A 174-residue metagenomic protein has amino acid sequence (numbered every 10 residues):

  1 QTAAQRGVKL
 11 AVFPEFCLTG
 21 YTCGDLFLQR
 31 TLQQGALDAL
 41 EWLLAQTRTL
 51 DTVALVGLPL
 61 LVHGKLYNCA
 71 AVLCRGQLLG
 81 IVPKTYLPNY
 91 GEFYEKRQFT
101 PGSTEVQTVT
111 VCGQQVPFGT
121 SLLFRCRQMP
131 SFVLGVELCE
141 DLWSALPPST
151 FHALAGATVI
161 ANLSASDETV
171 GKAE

Functional and structural regions predicted by a protein language model:
Q1-E174: Enzyme catalytic cores with a strong preference for nitrogen-chemistry domains
